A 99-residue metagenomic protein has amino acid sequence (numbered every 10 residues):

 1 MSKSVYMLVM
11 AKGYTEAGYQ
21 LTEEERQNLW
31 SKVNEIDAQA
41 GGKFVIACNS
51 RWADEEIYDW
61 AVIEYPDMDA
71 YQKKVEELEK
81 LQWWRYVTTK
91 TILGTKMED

Functional and structural regions predicted by a protein language model:
M1-Y58, Y65-Q72, G94-D99: Short S/T/G/P-rich N-terminal loop/turn motif that feeds into the first structured element of a domain
Q72-L81: Short amphipathic alpha-helices in soluble, non-transmembrane regions that often serve as interface/regulatory elements
Q82-W83, D99: A short, surface-exposed beta-strand/turn
W83-G94: Conserved short beta-strand edge segments in small beta-sheet-based binding/regulatory domains
